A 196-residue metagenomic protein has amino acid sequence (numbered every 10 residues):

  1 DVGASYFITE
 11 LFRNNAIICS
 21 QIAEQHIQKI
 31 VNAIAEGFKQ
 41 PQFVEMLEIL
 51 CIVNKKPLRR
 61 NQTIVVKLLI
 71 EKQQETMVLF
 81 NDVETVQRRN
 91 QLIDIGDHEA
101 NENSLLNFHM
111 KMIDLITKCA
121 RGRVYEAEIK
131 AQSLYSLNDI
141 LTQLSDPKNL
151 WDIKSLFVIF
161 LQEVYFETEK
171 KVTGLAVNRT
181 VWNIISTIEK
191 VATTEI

Functional and structural regions predicted by a protein language model:
D1-I196: Extended alpha-helical scaffold regions
